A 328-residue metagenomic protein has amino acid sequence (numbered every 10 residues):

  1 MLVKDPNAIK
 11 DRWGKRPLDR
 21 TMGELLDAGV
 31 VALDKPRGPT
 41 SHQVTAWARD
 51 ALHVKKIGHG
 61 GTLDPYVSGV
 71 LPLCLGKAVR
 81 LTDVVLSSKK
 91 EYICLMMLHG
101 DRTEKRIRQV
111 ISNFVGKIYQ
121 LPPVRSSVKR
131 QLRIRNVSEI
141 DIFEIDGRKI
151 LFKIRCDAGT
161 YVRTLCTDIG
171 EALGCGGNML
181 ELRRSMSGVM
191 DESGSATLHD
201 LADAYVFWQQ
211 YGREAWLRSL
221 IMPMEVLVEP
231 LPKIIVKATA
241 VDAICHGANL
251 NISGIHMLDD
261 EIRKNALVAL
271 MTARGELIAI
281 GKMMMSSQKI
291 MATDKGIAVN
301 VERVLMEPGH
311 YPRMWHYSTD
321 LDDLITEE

Functional and structural regions predicted by a protein language model:
M1-P36, T40-G58, R130-L132, K149 (+2 more regions): Accessory RNA 3′-end/elbow-binding domains used by RNA modification enzymes
D27-V31, K90-C94, S138, R148-F152: Short amphipathic alpha-helical segments
L52, K56-V85: Glycine/acidic-rich beta-strand-loop module
L73, C94, L165, I244 (+1 more regions): Residue-level signal for inorganic ion chemistry
K77, M96-G100, D141-E144, I154-A158 (+1 more regions): Short, structured patches in soluble enzyme cores that scaffold and shape functional sites
A78-S126, D146: Acidic, low-complexity central loop/insert segments
V128-G159, R163-T164, D168-E171: The conserved catalytic core of RNA pseudouridine synthases
